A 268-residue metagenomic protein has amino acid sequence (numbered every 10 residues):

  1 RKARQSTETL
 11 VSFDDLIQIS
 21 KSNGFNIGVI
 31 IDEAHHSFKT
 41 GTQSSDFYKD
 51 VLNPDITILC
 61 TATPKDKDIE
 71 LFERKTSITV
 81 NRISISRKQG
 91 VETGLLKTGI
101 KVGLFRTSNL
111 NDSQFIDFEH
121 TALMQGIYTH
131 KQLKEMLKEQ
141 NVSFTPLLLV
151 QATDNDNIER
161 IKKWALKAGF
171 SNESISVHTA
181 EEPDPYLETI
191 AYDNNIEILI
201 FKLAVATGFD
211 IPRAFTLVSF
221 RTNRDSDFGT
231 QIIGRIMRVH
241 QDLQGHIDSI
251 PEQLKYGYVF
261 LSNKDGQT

Functional and structural regions predicted by a protein language model:
R1-A3, K75-N109, S113-Q114, L243-T268: Extended charged low-complexity segments that act as oligomerization/scaffolding linkers
R1-K2, E33, C60-P64, D154 (+3 more regions): A short beta-strand-to-loop transition that corresponds to the Sensor-1 phosphate-sensing loop of AAA+ P-loop ATPases
R1-Y48, P185-Y192, L199-L203: Conserved RecA-like ASCE ATPase "motif II neighborhood" in helicase/translocase motors
A3-S6, K39, D66-L71, T93 (+5 more regions): Switch/connector loops and helix/strand junctions flanking conserved nucleotide-binding motifs in nucleotide-processing
V29, T40-D50, L71, A122-G126 (+4 more regions): Alpha-helical scaffold elements adjacent to nucleotide-binding pockets in ATP/GTP-utilizing enzyme cores
K39-G99: Post-DEXD/H (motif II) to motif III coupling segment of the RecA-like Helicase ATP-binding lobe
T79-H178: Conserved interdomain linker/interface between the two RecA-like ATPase lobes of SF2 helicase motors
E182-Q267: Conserved RecA-like P-loop NTPase helicase motor core
